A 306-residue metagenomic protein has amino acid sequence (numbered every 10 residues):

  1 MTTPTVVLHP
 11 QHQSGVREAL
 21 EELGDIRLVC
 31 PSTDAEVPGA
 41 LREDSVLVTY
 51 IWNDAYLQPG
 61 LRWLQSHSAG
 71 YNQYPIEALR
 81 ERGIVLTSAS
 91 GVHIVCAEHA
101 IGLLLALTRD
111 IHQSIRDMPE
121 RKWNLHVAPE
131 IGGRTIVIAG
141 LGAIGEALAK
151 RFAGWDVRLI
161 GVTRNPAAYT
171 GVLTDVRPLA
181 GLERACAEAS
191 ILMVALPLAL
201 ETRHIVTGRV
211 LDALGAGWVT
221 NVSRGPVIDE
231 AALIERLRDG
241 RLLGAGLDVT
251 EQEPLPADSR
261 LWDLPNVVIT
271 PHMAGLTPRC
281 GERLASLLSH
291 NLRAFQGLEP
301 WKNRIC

Functional and structural regions predicted by a protein language model:
M1-V46: N-terminal glycine-/charge-rich "phosphate-binding" loop or analogous flexible N-terminal tail
H9, Y50, H67, A195-P197 (+1 more regions): Short, well-ordered coil/turn residues at beta-beta hairpins and beta-strand->alpha-helix junctions within
A40-R42, Q58, I131, A185-A187 (+2 more regions): A short, aliphatic-rich alpha-helical micro-motif
E43-I115: Phosphate/diphosphate ligand-binding glycine-rich loop within oxidoreductases
S88-H99, E253-C306: C-terminal helix-to-coil terminal segments
S114-A147, T174-V176: Glycine-rich NAD(P)-binding loop of Rossmann-like domains
G154-G171: NAD(P)-binding Rossmann-fold cofactor-contacting core
P166-R260: Rossmann-like adenosine-cofactor binding region
